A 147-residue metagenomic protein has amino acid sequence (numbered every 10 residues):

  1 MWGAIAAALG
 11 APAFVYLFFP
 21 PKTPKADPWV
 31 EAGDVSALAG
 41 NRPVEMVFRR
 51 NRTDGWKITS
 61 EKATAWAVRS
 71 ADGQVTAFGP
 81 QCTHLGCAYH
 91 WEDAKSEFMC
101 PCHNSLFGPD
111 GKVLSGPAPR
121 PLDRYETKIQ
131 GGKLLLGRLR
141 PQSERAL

Functional and structural regions predicted by a protein language model:
M1-A7: N-terminal export leaders
W2, P12-T83, C87-E92, D123-L147: N-terminal pre-ligand scaffold of iron-sulfur
V75-Q81, L106-L114: Repeat-unit-sized solenoid/scaffold elements
C87, N104-F107: Flexible, glycine-rich terminal cap/loop adjacent to redox cofactors in electron-transfer oxidoreductases
E92-E97, P109-K112, G116, Q130: Beta-strand-rich cores of mature extracytoplasmic or soluble domains
S96-N104, L114-D123: Short cysteine/histidine-rich metal-coordination sites, predominantly Zn2+-binding motifs
